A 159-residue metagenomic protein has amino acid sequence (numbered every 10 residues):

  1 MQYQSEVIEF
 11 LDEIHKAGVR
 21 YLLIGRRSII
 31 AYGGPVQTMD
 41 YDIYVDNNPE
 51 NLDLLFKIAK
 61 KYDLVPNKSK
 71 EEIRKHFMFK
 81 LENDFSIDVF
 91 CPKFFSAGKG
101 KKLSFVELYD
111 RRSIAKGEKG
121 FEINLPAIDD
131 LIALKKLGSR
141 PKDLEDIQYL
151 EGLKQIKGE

Functional and structural regions predicted by a protein language model:
M1-E159: Compositionally biased terminal segments of proteins
